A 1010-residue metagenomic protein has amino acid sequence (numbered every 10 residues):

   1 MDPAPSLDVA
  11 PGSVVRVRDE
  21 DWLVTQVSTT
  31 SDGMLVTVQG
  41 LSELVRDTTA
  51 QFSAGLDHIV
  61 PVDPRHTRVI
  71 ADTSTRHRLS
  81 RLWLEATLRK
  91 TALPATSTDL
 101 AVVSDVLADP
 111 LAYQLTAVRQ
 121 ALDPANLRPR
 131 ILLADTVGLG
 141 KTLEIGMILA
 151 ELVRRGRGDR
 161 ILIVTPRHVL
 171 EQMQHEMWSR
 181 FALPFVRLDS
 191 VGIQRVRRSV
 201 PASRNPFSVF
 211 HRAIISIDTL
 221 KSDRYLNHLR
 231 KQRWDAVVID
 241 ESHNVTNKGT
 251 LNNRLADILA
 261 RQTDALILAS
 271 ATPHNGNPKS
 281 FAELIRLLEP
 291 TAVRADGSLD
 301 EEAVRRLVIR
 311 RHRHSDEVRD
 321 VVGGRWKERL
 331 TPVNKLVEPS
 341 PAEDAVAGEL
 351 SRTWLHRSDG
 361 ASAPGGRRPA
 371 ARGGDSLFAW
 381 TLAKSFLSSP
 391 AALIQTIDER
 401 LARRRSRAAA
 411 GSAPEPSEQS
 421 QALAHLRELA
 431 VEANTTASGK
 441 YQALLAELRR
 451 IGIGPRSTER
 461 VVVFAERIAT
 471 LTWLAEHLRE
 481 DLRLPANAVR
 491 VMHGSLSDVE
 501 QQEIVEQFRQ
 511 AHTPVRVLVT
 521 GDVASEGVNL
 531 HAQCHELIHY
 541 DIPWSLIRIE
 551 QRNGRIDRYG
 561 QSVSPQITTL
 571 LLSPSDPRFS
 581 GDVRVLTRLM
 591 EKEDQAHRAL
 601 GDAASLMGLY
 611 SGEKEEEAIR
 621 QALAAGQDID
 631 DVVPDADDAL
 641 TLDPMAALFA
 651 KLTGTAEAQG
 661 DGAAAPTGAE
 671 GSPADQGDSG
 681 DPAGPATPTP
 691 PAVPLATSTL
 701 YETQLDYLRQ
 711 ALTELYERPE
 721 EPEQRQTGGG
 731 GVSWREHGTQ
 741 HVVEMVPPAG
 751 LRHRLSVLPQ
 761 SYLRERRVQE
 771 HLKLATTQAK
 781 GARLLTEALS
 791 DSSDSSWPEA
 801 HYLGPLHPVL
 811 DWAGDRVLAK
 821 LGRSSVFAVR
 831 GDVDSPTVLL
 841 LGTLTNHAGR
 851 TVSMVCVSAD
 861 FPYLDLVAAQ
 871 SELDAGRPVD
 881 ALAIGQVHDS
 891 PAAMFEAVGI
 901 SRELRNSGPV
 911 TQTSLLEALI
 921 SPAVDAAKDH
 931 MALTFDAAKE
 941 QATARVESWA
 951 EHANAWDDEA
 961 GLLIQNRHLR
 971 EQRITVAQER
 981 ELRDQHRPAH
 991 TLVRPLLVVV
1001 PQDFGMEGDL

Functional and structural regions predicted by a protein language model:
M1, E20, D320, L350-V461 (+7 more regions): Charged, non-catalytic accessory extensions
R18-G55: Basic/aromatic-rich interaction segments and small domains that mediate binding to polyanionic partners
F52-L84, L93-R119, D123, K141-E144 (+6 more regions): SF2 helicase/translocase NTPase motor core, specifically the RecA-like lobe 1 inter-motif segment between Walker
R128-I148: Walker A/P-loop
E144, I148, S280, A443: Hydrophobic positions on the alpha1 helix immediately C-terminal to the Walker A/P-loop
A202-S203, V209, A213-W234, V245 (+7 more regions): Inter-lobe coupling linker of SF2 helicases/translocases
D522-S562, S573: Conserved RecA-like helicase motor core of SF1/SF2 enzymes
I556-R588: Conserved segment of the helicase C-terminal RecA-like domain
